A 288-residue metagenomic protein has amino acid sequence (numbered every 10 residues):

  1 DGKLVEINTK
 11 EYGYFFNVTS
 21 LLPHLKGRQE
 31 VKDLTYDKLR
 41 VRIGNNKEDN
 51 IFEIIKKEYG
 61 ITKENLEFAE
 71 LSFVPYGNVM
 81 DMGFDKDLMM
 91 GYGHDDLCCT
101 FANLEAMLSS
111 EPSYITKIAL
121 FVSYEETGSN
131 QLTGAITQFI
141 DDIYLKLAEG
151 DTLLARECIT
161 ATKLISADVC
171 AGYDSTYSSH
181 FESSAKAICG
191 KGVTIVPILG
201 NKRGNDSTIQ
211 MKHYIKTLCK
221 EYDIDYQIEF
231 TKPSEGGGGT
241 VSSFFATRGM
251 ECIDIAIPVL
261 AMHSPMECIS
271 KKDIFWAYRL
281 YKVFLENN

Functional and structural regions predicted by a protein language model:
D1-N288: N-terminal hydrophobic/helix-forming segments and targeting peptides
